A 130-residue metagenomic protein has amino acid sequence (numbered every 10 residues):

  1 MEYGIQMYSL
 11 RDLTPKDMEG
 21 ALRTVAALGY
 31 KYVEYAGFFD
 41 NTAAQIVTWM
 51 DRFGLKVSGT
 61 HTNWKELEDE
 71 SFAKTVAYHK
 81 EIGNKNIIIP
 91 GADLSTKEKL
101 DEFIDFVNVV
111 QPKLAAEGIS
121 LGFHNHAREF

Functional and structural regions predicted by a protein language model:
M1-K85: N-terminal pre-domain/capping segments
Y32, F39, W49, W64-F130: Active-site acidic/histidine proton-transfer and metal-coordination neighborhood in alpha/beta enzyme cores
